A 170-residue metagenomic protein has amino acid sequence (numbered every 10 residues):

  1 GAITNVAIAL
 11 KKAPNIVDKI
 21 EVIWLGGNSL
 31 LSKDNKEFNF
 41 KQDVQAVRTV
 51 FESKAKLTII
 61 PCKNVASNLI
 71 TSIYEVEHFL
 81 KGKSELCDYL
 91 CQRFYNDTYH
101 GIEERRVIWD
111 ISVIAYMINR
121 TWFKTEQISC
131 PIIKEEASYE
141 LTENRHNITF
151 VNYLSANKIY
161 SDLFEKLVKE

Functional and structural regions predicted by a protein language model:
A2-V6, V65-S67: Gly/Ser/Thr-rich loops at beta-strand to alpha-helix junctions that form or flank small-molecule/cofactor-binding
T4-I8, I23, N28-E52: Active-site glycine-rich loop that binds ribose-phosphate moieties when present
N5-L10, I114-M117: Buried hydrophobic packing segments
L10-K11, F164: Generic structural signal for well-ordered alpha-helical scaffold segments
A13-I20, F51-S53: Short, conserved loop/helix-junction motifs that constitute active-site signature segments in enzyme catalytic cores
I16, S29-K33, H146: Enzymes that bind and transform nitrogen-containing heteroaromatic metabolites
E21-I23, T58: A structural signal for isolated positions on well-ordered beta-strands in alpha/beta enzyme cores
F38-T49, S53-E170: Conformational coupling and interaction surfaces
